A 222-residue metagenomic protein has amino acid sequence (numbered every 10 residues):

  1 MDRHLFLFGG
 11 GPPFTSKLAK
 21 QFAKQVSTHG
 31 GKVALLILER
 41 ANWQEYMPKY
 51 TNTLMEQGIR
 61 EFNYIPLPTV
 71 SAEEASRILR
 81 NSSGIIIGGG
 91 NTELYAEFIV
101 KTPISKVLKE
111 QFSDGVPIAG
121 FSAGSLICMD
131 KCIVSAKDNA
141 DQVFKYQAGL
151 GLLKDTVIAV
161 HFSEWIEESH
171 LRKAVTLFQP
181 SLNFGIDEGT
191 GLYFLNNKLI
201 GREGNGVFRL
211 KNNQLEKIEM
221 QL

Functional and structural regions predicted by a protein language model:
M1-T28, L38-L54, V134-L222: C-terminal and late-domain segments of enzyme folds
H4, K32, E61: Residues at the starts of beta-strands that form the adenosine-phosphate
F6-L7, G84-G88, A119-G120, I158-A159: Structural motif
G11, G89-T92, G124: Short glycine-rich anion-binding loops that position phosphate/pyrophosphate groups of nucleotides and phosphorylated
E39-R77: Class I S-adenosyl-L-methionine
Y64-P117: Flexible gly/pro-rich beta->alpha loop and the following alpha-helix that scaffold active-site loops
A96-F98, S105-E164: Class I SAM-dependent methyltransferase SAM-binding "motif I" and its flanking Rossmann-like core
